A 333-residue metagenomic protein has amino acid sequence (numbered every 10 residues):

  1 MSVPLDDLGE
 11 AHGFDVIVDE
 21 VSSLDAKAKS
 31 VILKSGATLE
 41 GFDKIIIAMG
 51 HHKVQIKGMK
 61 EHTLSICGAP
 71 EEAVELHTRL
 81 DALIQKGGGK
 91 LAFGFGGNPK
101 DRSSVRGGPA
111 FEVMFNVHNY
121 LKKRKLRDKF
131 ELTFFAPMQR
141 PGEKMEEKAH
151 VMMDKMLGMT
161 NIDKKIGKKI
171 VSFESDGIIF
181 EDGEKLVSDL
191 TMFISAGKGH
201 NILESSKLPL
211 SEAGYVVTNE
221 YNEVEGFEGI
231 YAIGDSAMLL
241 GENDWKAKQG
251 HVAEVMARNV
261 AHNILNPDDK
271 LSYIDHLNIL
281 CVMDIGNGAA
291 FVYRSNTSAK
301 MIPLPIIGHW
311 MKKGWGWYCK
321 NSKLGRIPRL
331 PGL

Functional and structural regions predicted by a protein language model:
M1, R102-K168: Rossmann-like dinucleotide-binding cores of NAD(P)H-dependent redox enzymes
M1-F42, M145-D163: N-terminal Rossmann-like dinucleotide/flavin-binding domain of flavoprotein oxidoreductases that bind FAD/FMN
G13-E112, N116-K125, M192: FAD-binding core/adjacent interface of flavoenzyme oxidoreductases
I17-E20, D25-A26, A136, K164-K168 (+2 more regions): Short loop/edge segments at beta-strand edges and connector loops that shape dinucleotide/nucleotide cofactor-binding
I45, K148-Y221: A cross-taxonomic marker for long C-terminal extensions/tails that follow the last structured domain
H62-G87, K185-L190, I194-V255: FAD-site-proximal beta/loop scaffold in flavoenzymes
V105-G107, I233-I285: A conserved FAD-binding loop/helix module that cradles the flavin
N259-L333: C-terminal, flexible cofactor-proximal segment of oxidoreductases
